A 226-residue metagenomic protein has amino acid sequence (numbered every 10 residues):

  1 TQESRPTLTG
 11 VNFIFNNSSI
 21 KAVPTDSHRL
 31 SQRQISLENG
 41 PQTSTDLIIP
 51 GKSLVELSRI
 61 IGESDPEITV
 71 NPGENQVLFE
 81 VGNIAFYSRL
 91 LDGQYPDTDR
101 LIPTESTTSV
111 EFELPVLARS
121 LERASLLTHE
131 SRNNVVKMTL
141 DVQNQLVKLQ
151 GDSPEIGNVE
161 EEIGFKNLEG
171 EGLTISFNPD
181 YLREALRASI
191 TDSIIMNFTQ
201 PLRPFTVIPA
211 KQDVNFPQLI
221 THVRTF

Functional and structural regions predicted by a protein language model:
T1-Q34, G40-L91, S106-F226: DNA polymerase processivity clamps
L101-E105: Bateman (tandem CBS) regulatory domains
